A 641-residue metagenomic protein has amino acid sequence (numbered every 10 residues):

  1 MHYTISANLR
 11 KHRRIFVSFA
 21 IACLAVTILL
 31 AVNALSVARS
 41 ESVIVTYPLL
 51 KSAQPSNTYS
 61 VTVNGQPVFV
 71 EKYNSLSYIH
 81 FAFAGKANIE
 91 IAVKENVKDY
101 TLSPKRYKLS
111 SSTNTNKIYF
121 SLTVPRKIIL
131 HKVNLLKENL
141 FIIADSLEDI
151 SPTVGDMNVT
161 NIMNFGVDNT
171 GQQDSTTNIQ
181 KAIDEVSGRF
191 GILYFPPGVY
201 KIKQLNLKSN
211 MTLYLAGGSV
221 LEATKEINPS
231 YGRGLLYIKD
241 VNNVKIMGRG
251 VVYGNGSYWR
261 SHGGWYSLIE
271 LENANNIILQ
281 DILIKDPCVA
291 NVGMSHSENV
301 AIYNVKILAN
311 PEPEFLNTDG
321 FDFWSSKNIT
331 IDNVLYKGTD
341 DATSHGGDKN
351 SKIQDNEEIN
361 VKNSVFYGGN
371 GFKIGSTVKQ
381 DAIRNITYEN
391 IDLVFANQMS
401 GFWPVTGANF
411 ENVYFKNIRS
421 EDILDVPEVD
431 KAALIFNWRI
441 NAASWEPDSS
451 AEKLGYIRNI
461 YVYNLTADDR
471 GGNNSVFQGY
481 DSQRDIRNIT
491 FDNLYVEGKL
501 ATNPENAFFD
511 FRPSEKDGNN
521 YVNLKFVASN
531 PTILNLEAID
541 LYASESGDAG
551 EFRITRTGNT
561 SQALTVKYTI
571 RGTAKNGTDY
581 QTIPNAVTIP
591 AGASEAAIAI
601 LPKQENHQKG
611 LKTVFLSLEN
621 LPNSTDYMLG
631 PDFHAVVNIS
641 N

Functional and structural regions predicted by a protein language model:
M1-H12: N-terminal secretory signal peptides that target proteins for export/translocation
A34-I192, K208, V220-W265, F477 (+2 more regions): Extracellular "leader-to-stem" segments immediately downstream of a signal peptide or signal-anchor in secreted/lumenal
I118-L122, Q180-V186, Y200-T212, E222-M247 (+6 more regions): Extracellular beta-strand-rich solenoid/capping regions of secreted or surface-exposed proteins that bind or remodel
P197-G198, N210, A216-G218, R249 (+1 more regions): Tight coil/turn sites that cap or link beta-strands
Q204, G234-L235, L268, N291 (+7 more regions): Structural detector of coil-to-beta-strand junctions
G217-G218, N242-Y253, N275-D286, E298-E312 (+7 more regions): Right-handed parallel beta-helix
M399-N530: Extracellular beta-rich repeat passengers
S529-N641: Short boundary segments that mark the start of a structured unit
